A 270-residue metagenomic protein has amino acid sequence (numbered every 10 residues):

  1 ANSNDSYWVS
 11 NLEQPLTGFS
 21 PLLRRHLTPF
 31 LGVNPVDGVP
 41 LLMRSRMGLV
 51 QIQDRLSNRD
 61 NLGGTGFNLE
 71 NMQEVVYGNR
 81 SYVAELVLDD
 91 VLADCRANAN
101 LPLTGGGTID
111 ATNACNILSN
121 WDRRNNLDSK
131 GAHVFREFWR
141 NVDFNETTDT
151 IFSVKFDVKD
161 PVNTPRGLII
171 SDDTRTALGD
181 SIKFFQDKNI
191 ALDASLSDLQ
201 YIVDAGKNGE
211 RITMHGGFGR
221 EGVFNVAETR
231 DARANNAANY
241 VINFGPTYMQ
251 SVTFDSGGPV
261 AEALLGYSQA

Functional and structural regions predicted by a protein language model:
A1-E85, G107, T112-A270: C-terminal/peripheral segments of proteins
A93-P102: Extended, charged coiled-coil helical stalks used as long, distance-spanning scaffolds in large assemblies
